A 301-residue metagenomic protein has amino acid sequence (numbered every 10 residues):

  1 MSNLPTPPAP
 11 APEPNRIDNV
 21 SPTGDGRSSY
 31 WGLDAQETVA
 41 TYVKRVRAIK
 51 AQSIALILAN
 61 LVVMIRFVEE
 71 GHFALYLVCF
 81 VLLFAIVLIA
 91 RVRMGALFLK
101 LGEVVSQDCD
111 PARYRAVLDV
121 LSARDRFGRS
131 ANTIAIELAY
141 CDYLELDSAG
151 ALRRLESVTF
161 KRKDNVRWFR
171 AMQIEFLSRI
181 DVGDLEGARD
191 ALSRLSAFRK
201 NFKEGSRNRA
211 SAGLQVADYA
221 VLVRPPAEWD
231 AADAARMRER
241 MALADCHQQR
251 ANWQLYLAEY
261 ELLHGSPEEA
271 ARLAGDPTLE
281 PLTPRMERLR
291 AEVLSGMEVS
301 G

Functional and structural regions predicted by a protein language model:
S2-V46: Cytosolic juxtamembrane N-terminal segments of multi-pass membrane proteins
W31, G71-L77, G102-D119, D142-E156 (+3 more regions): Helix-turn-helix repeat elements of alpha-solenoid scaffolds
R47-V68: Canonical alpha-helical transmembrane segments of integral membrane proteins
Y76-E103: Transmembrane alpha-helices and immediately adjacent membrane-cytoplasm interface residues in multi-pass integral
F84-R91, D119-R129, E156-V166, S193-N208 (+2 more regions): Solenoid-like repeat scaffolds
A96-T133, E137: Cytosolic juxtamembrane segments of membrane proteins
L99-K100, S130-Y140, R170-L177, D181 (+4 more regions): "A position-specific structural signal for the A-helix of alpha-solenoid helical repeats
W229, D233-G301: Long, non-transmembrane cytosolic or organellar matrix-exposed soluble domains/tails of integral membrane proteins
